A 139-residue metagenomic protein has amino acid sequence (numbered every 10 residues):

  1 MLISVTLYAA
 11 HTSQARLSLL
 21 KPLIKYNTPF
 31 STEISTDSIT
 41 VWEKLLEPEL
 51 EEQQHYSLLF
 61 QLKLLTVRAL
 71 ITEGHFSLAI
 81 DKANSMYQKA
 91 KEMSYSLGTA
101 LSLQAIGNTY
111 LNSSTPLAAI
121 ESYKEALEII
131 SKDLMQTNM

Functional and structural regions predicted by a protein language model:
R16-S18, S57, Q61, L101-S102 (+1 more regions): Residue register of alpha-helical TPR repeats
K44-E51, N84-K91, K124-M135: Amphipathic alpha-helical segments of tetratricopeptide repeats
